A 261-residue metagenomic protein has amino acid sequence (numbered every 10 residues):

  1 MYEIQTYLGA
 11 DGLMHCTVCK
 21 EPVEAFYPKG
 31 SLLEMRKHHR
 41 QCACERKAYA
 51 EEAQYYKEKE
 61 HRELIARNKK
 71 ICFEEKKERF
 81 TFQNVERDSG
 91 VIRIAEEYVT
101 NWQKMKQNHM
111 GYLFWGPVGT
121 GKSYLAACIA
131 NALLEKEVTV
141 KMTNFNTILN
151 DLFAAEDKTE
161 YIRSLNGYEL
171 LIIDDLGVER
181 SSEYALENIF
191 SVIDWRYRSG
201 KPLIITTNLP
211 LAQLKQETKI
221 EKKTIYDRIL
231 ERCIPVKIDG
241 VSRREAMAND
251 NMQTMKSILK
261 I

Functional and structural regions predicted by a protein language model:
M1-E86, G240, A248-I261: A short, basic N-terminal segment
I71-E78, N84-Y112: Pre-Walker A (pre-P-loop) alpha-helix and adjacent loop at the N terminus of AAA/AAA+ ATPase modules, a conserved
V85, T143, V236-I238: Hydrophobic residues at beta-strand termini and immediately following loops that shape nucleotide-binding pockets
I92-V99, A130-L170, R180-E187: Short glycine-rich substrate-engagement loop in P-loop NTPases that contacts/grips substrate
K106-A126: Walker A/P-loop nucleotide-binding motif
H109-L113, V140, L170, P202: Residue-level preference for the first positions of well-ordered beta-strands
L149-L152, E179-I261: Replace "adjacent to P-loop NTPase cores in ATP/GTP-dependent enzymes" with "adjacent to NTP-binding cores
D175-L176: Walker B catalytic acidic pair
